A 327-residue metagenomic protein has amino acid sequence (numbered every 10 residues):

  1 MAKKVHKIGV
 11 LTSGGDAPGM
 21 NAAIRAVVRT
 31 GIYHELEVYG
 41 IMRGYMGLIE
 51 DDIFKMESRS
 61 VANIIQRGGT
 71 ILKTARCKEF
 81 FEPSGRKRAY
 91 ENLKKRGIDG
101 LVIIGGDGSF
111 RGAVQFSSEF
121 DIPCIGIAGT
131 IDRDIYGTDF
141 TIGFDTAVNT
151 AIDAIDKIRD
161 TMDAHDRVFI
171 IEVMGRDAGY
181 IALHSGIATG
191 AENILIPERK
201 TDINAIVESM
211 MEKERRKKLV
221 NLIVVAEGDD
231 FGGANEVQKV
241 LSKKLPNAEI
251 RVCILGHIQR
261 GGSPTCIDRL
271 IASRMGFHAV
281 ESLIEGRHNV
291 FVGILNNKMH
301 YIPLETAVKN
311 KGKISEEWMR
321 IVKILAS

Functional and structural regions predicted by a protein language model:
A2, L48-I103, G108-S109, I142-N149 (+2 more regions): Glycine-rich oxoanion-binding loops at beta->alpha junctions
A2-I49: N-terminal phosphate-binding or glycine-rich loops at protein starts, especially the Walker A/P-loop of NTPases
S13-D16, I41-G47, R76-C77, G106-G108 (+6 more regions): Short, ordered loop/turn segments at secondary-structure junctions
D16-V27, I49, P83-K87, L101-V114 (+5 more regions): Short glycine/serine/threonine-rich phosphate/pyrophosphate-binding segments that cradle anionic phosphate groups
R25-H34, F54-S60, Q115-G126, I142-D145 (+1 more regions): A glycine- and small-aliphatic-rich helix-loop capping segment at beta-alpha/alpha-beta transitions that lines
I103-G105, R111, Q115, F120 (+2 more regions): Accessory alpha-helical/coil subdomains and C-terminal extensions that flank or cap enzyme catalytic cores
V240-S327: C-terminal non-catalytic interaction/assembly regions of soluble proteins
